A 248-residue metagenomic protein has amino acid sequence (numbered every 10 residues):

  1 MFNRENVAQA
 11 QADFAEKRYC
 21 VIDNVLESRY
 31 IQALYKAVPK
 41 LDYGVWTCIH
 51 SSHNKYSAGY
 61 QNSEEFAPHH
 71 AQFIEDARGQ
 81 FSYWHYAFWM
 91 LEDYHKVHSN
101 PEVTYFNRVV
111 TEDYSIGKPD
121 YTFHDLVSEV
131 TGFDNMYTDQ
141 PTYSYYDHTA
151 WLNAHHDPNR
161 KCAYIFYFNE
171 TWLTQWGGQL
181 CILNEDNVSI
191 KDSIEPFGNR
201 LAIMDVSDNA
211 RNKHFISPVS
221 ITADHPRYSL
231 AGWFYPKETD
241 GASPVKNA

Functional and structural regions predicted by a protein language model:
F2, Q9-F123: Non-heme Fe(II)/2-oxoglutarate
R4-N6, A150: Alpha-helical scaffolding within the catalytic cores of extracellular/periplasmic polymer-degrading hydrolases
Y30, V38-W46, T131, W172 (+2 more regions): A generic secondary-structure signal for well-formed alpha-helical elements
A33, T122-V130, G198: Amphipathic alpha-helical segments that form well-ordered structural scaffolds and often line/cohere around active
H50-H53, P141-Y145: Short linear loop/turn motifs
D125, N135, W172: Acidic, glycine-rich loop-and-strand cores that form catalytic or ligand-binding grooves in diverse globular domains
G132-T142: A short coil-to-beta-strand element that immediately follows conserved catalytic motifs
S144-A150, A154-A248: Catalytic core of Fe(II)/2-oxoglutarate
